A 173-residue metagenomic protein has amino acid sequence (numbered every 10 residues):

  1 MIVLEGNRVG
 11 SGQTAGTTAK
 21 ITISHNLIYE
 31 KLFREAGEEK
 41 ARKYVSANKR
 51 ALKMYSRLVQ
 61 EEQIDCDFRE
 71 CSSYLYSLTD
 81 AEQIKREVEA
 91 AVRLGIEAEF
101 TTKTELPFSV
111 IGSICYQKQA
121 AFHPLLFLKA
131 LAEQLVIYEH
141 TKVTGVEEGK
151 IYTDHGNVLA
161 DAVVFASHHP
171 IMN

Functional and structural regions predicted by a protein language model:
M1-G16: Glycine-rich FAD pyrophosphate-binding loop
V3, F68, F100, I137-H140: A structural preference for short, hydrophobic beta-strand core positions in alpha/beta folds
G12, G16-A47: Glycine-rich active-site loop/strand segments that organize a redox cofactor
L27-R34, S56-A130: Flavin (FAD/FMN) cofactor-binding and adjacent substrate-gating region of FAD-dependent oxidoreductase domains
K43-R57, R86: A non-catalytic, amphipathic alpha-helix used as a structural packing/dimerization or gating element in enzyme scaffolds
E89-L94, I111-A162, A166-S167: Helical element adjacent to the flavin cofactor pocket in flavoenzyme catalytic cores
I171-N173: Short glycine-rich, flexible loops that bind phosphorylated cofactors or substrates
